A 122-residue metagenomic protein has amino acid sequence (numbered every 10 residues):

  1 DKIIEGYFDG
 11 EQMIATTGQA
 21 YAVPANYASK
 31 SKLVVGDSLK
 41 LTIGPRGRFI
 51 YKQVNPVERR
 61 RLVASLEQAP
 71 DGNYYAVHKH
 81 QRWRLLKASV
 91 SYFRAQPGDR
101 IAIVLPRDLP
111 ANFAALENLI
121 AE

Functional and structural regions predicted by a protein language model:
D1-L33, S38, R48-P106, A114 (+1 more regions): S1/OB-fold single-stranded RNA-binding interface
T42: Short metal-binding segments enriched for Cys and/or His
I120-E122: Short acidic DE-rich linear segments
